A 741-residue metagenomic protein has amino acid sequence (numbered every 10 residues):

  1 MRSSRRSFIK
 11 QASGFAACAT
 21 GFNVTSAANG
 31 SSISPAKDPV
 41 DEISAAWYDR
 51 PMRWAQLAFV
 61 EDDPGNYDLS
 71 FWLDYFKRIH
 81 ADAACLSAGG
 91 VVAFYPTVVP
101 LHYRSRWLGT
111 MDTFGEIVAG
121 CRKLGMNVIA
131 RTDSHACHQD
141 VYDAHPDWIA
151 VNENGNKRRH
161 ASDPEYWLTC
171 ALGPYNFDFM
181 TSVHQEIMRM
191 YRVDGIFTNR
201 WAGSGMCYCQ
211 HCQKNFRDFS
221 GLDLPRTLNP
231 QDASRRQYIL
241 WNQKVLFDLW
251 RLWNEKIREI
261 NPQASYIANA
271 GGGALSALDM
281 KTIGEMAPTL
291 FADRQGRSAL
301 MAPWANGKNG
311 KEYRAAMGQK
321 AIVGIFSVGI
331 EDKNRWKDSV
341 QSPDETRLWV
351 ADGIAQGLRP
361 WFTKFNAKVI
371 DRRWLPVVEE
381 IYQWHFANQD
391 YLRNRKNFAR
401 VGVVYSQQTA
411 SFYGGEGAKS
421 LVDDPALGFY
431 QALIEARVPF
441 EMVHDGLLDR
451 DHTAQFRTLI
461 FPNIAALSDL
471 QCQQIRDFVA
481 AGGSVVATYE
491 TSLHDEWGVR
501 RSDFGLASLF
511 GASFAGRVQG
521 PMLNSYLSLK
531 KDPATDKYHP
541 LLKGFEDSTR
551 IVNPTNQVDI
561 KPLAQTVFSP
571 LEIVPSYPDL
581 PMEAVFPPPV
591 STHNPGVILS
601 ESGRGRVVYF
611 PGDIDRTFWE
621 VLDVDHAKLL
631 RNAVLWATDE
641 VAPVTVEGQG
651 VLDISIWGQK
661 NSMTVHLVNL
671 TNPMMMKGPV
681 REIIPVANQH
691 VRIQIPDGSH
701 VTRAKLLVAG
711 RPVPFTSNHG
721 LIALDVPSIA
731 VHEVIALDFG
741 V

Functional and structural regions predicted by a protein language model:
M1-S4: N-terminal secretory signal peptides
S7-G30: N-terminal export signals
N23-Y48: C-terminal segment of N-terminal export signals and the immediately downstream linker at the start of the mature
W54, D82-L86, T113-R159, F197 (+1 more regions): Glycine-rich, aromatic-flanked loop segments that form ligand/cofactor-binding clefts across common enzyme folds
I79-D112, C137-I149, E153, C212 (+1 more regions): Aromatic-lined carbohydrate-binding/catalytic grooves of carbohydrate-active enzymes
S134-Y191, R226-I239: Active-site-adjacent "subsite" loops/lids of carbohydrate-active enzymes
Y175-A277, K281-I283: Active-site neighborhood of glycoside hydrolase catalytic domains
Q231, R235-A277, I283-V741: Carbohydrate-binding surfaces of carbohydrate-active enzymes
